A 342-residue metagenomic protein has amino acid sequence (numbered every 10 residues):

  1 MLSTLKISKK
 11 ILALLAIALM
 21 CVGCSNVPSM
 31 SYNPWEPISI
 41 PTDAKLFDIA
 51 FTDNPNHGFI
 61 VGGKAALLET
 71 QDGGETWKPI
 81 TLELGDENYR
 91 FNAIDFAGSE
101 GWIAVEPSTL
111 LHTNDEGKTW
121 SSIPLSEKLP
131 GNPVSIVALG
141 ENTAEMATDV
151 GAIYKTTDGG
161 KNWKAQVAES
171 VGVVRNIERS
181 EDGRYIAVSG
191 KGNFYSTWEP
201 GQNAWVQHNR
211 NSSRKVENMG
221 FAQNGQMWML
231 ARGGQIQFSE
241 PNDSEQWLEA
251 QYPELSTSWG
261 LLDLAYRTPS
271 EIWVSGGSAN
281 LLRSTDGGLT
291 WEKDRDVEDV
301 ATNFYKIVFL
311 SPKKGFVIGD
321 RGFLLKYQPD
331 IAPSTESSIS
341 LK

Functional and structural regions predicted by a protein language model:
L2-L12: Bacterial N-terminal signal peptides that target proteins for export
T4, A16-I17, K78: Enrichment for repetitive, rod-forming helical segments
L12-V22: Bacterial N-terminal signal peptides
G23-K342: Residue-level hotspots at or immediately adjacent to binding/recognition sites across diverse folds
